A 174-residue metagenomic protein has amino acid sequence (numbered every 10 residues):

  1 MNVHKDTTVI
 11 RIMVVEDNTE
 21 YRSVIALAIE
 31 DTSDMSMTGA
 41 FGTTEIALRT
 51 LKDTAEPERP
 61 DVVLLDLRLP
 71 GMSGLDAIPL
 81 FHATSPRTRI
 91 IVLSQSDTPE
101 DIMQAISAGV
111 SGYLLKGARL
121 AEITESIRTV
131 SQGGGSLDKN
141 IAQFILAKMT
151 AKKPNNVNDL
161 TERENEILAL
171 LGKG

Functional and structural regions predicted by a protein language model:
M1-R11, T19-Y21: Non-catalytic signal-transmission and effector/linker regions of two-component phosphorelay proteins
E16: Conserved acidic carboxylate
A40-V62: Acidic, metal-coordinating helix/loop segments flanking the phosphotransfer/catalytic sites of two-component signaling
D66-L67, S94: Active-site residues of response regulator receiver
P70: The feature encodes the CheY-like receiver
L75-R87: Short amphipathic alpha-helix used as the core "switch/output" element in two-component signaling
R87-D97: A short, hydrophobic beta-strand element within the central beta-sheet of small alpha/beta folds
D101-I106, G112, K116-N158, E162 (+1 more regions): Short, flexible helix-to-coil linker/hinge segments that flank and couple to helix-turn-helix
